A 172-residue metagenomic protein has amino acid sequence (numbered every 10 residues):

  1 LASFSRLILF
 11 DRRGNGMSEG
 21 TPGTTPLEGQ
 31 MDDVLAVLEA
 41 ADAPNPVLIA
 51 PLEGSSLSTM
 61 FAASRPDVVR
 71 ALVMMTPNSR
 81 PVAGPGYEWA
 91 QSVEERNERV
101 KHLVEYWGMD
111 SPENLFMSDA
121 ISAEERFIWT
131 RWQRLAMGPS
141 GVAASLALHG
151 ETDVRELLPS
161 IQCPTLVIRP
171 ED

Functional and structural regions predicted by a protein language model:
L1-M17: Conserved alpha/beta-hydrolase
S18-G23, A83-P85: Conserved catalytic-core motifs of eukaryotic protein kinase domains, centered on the activation segment
E28-P46: Conserved acidic catalytic loop of the alpha/beta-hydrolase fold
Q30, L48-A50, M75: Short beta-strand immediately N-terminal to the catalytic nucleophile in serine-hydrolase-like folds
A50-S58: Gly/Ala-rich beta-loop-alpha elbow adjacent to hydrolase catalytic centers
T59, A63, V68-H102: Flexible "cap/lid" loop of the alpha/beta hydrolase fold
E105-L157: Conserved alpha/beta-hydrolase catalytic His-Asp/Glu region
I161, V167-R169: Short beta-strand/loop motif that positions the catalytic acidic residue of the alpha/beta-hydrolase fold
